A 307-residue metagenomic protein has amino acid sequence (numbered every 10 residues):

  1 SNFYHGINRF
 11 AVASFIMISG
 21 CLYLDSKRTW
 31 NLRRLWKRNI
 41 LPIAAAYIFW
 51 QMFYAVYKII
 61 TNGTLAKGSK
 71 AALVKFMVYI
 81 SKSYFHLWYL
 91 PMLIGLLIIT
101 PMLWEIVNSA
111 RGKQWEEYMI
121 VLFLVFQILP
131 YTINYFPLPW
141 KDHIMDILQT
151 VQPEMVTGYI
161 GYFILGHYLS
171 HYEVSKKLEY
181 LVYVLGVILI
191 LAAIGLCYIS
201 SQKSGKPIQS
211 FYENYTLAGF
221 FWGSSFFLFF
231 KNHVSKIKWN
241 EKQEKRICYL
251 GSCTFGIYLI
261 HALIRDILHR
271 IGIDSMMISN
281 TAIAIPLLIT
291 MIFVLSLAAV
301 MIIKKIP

Functional and structural regions predicted by a protein language model:
N2-V12, V78-M92, N134-G161, G195-S225: Interfacial loop-to-helix transition and helix-capping segments at the boundaries of transmembrane helices
H5, R9-S14, S26-F85, L96 (+1 more regions): Transmembrane alpha-helical segments and their boundary/interface "anchor" motifs in multi-pass integral membrane
A13-C21, W88-P101, T157-H167, F220-K231 (+1 more regions): Hydrophobic cores of alpha-helical transmembrane segments in multi-pass inner/ER membrane proteins, independent
L24, Y54-G63, K70-P139, M145-H171: Hydrophobic alpha-helical segments with transmembrane-like composition
K27-K37, L103-E116, L169-V182, H233-R246 (+2 more regions): Membrane-interface helix-boundary motifs at transmembrane edges
Q51-M52, V121-N134, G186-S200, I257 (+1 more regions): Aromatic-anchored segments of alpha-helical transmembrane domains
V174-C248, S279-T281: Alpha-helical transmembrane segments and terminal signal-anchor/GPI-anchor hydrophobic tails, characterized by long
V234-I247, G251, A262-P307: C-terminal "closing" transmembrane helix and its immediate cytosolic amphipathic cap in multi-pass membrane proteins
